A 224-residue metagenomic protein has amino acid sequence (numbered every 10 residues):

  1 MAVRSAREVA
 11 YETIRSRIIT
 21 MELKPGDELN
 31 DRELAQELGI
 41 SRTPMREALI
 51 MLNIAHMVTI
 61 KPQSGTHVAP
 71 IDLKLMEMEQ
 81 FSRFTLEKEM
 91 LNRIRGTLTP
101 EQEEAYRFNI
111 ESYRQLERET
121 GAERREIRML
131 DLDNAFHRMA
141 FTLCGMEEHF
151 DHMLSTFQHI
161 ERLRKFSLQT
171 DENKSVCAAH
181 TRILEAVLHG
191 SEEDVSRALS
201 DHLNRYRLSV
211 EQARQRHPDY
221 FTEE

Functional and structural regions predicted by a protein language model:
M1-G96, R207, E211-E224: Short linear motifs at protein or domain termini
G26, N30, I71, T120-G121 (+2 more regions): Short amphipathic alpha-helical segments at helix-loop
N30, F81, Q102, E148 (+2 more regions): Bulky hydrophobic/aromatic packing residues
L34, Q158, T170: Residues that form or immediately flank small-molecule/cofactor binding pockets and catalytic motifs
R95-G96, G145, Q169-T170: Short helix-capping/hinge motifs at transmembrane helix termini and TM-loop junctions
P100-K165, V176-A186, D194-S209: Conserved amphipathic alpha-helical segments that form helical-bundle/coiled-coil interaction surfaces
E172-K174: Active-site loop of classical SDR/Rossmann-like NAD(P)-dependent oxidoreductases, centered on the catalytic Tyr-X3-Lys
